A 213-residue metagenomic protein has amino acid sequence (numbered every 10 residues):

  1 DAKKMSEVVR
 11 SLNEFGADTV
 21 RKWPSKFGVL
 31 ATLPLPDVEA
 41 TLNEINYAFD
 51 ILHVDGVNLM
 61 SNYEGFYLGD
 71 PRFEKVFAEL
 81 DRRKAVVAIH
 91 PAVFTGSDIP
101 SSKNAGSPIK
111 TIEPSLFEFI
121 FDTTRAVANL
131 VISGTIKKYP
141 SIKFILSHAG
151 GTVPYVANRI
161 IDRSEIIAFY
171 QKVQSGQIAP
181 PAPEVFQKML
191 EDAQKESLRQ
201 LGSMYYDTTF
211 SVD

Functional and structural regions predicted by a protein language model:
D1-Y63, P71-R72: Mid-domain alpha/beta scaffold segments of enzyme catalytic cores
Y47-D213: Catalytic pocket-lining loop regions of alpha/beta-barrel enzymes, especially the amidohydrolase/enolase/GH5 lineages
